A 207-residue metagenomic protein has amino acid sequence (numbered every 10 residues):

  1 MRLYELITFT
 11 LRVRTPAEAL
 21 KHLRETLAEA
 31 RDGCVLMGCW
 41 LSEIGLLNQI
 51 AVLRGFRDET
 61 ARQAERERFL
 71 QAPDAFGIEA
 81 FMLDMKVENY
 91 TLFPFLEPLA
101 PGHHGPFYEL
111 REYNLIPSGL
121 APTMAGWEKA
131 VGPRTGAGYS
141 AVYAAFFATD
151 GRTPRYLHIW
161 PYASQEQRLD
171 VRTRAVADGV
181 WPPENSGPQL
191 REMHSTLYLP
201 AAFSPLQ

Functional and structural regions predicted by a protein language model:
M1-R2, T10, V35-A51, Q71-F107 (+3 more regions): Glycine-rich beta-strand-turn "strand-cap" elements at beta-sheet edges
T15, G55-A61, I116-L120, P161-Q167: Helix N-cap motif at beta-to-alpha junctions
T15-L36, E67-I78, G119-A144, A175-N185: Short amphipathic alpha-helical segments
Q165-G179: Short cationic/low-complexity microdomains
